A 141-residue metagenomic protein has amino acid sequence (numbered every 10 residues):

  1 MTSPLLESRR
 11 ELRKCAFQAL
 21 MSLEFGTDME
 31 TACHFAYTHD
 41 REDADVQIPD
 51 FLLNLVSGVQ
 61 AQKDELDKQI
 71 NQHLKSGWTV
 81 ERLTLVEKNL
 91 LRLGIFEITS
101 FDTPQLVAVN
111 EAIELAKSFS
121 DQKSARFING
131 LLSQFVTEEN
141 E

Functional and structural regions predicted by a protein language model:
M1-S118, Q122-A125, N129-E141: N-terminal interaction/assembly modules
